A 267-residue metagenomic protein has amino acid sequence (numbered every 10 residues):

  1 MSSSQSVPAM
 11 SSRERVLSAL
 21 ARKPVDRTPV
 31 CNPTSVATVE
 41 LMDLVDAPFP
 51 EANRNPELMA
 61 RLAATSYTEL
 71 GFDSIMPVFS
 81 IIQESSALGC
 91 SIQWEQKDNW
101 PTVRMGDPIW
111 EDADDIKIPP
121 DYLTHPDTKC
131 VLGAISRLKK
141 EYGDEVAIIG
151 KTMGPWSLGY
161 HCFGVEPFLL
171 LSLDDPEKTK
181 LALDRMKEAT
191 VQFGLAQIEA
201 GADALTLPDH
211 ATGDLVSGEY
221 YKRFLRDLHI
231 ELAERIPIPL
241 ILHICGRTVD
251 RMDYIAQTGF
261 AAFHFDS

Functional and structural regions predicted by a protein language model:
S2-S35, E40, F49, D73 (+1 more regions): Active-site loop segments of alpha/beta catalytic cores
A37-T38, M42-L70: Active-site-flanking structural segment that lines cofactor/substrate pockets
M42, S85-G89, L138: Pocket-flanking alpha-helical
A52, A87-T102, S157-L171: Aromatic- and acidic-residue-enriched segments that line the glycan-binding/catalytic groove of carbohydrate-active
M59-S66, M105-E111, K178-A182, I236-P239: Short C-terminal domain-edge/linker segments immediately following a structured domain
L62-I92: Glycine-rich, N-terminal phosphate-binding loop and its surrounding beta-alpha-beta segment
S80-D121, E145: A contiguous, low-structure linker/loop signature
